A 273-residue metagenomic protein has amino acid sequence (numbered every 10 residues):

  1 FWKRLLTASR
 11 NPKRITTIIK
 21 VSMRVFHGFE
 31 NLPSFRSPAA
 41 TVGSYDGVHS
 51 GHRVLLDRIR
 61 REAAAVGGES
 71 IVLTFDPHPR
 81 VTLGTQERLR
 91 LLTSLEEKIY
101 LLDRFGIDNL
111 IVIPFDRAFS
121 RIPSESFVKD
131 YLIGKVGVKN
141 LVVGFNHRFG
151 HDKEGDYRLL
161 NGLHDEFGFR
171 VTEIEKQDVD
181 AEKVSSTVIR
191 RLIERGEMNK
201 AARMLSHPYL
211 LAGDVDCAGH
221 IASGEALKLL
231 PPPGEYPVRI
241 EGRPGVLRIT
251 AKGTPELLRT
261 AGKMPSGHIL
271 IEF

Functional and structural regions predicted by a protein language model:
R24-E30: Short acidic-hydrophobic, aromatic-tinged amphipathic segments that line or gate anion-handling sites
N31-S94: N-terminal catalytic cores of NTP/NDP-binding nucleotidyl/phosphoryl-transfer enzymes
P79-T85, A118, H147, K183-V184: A short acidic, helix-capping loop that chelates divalent metal ions and anchors anionic groups
L102-D103: ATP-dependent adenylation/nucleotidyltransferase module used to activate substrates
R121-A218: Classical nucleotidyltransferase
A212, D216-F273: Phosphate/ribose-recognition catalytic cores of enzymes acting on nucleotide-derived substrates
